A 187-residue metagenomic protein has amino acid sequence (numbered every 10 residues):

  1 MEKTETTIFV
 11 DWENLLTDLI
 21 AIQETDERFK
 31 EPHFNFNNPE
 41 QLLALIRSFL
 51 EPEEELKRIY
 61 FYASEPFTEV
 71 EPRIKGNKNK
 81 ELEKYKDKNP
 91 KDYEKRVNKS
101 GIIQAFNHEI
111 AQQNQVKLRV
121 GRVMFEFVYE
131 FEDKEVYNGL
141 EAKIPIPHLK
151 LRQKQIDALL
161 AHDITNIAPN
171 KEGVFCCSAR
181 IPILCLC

Functional and structural regions predicted by a protein language model:
M1-E135, L149: Domain-level signal for Mg2+-assisted phosphodiester chemistry and nucleotide/NA-binding surfaces in nucleic-acid
K117-C187: Nuclease catalytic cores that cleave nucleic-acid phosphodiester bonds, predominantly acidic two-metal-ion
